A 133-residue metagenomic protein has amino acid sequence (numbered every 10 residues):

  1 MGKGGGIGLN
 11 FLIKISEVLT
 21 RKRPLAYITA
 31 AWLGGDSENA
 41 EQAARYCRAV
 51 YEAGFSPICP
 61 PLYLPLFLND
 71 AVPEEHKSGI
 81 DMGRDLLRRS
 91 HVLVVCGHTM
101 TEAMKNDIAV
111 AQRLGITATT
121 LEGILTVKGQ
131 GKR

Functional and structural regions predicted by a protein language model:
G2-R133: Catalytic phosphate/metal-binding cores of nucleic-acid and nucleotide-processing enzymes, i.e., regions that mediate
